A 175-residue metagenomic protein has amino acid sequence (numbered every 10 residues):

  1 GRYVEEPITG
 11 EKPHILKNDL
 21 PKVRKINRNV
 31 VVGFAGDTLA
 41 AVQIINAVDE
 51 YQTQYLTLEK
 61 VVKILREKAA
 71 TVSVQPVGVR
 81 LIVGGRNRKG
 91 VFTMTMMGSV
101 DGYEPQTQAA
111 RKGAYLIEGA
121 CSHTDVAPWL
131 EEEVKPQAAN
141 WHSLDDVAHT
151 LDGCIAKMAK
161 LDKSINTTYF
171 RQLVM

Functional and structural regions predicted by a protein language model:
G1-M175: N-terminal nucleophile
